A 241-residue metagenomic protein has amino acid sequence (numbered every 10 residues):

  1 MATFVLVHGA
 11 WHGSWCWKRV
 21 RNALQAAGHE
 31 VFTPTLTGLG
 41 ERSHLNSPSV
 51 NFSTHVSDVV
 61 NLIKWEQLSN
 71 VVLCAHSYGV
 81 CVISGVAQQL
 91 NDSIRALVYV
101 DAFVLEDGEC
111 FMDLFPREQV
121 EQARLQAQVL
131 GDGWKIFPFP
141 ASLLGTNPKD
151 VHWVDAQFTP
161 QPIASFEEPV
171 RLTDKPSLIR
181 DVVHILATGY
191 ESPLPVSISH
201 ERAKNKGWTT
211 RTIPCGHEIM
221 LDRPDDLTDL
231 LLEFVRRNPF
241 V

Functional and structural regions predicted by a protein language model:
A2-S43: Conserved HGGG/HGGXW glycine-rich cap/lid loop of the alpha/beta-hydrolase fold
R19, G85-Q89: Active-site signature of alpha/beta-hydrolase-fold catalytic machinery across serine- and Asp/Cys-nucleophile hydrolases
E30, L36-V72, Q88-Q89, D113-Q119: Active-site loop/oxyanion-hole signature of alpha/beta-hydrolase fold enzymes
P48, Q88-I94, V98-F137, S165-F166 (+3 more regions): Flexible "cap/lid" loop of the alpha/beta hydrolase fold
C74-G79, I83: Gly/Ala-rich beta-loop-alpha elbow adjacent to hydrolase catalytic centers
A156-K175: Active-site nucleophile elbow and catalytic-triad environment of alpha/beta-hydrolase enzymes
L178, H184-L186: Short beta-strand/loop motif that positions the catalytic acidic residue of the alpha/beta-hydrolase fold
T188-L221, D226, E233-V235: Conserved loop-alpha-helix segment in the C-terminal half of the alpha/beta-hydrolase fold that carries the catalytic
